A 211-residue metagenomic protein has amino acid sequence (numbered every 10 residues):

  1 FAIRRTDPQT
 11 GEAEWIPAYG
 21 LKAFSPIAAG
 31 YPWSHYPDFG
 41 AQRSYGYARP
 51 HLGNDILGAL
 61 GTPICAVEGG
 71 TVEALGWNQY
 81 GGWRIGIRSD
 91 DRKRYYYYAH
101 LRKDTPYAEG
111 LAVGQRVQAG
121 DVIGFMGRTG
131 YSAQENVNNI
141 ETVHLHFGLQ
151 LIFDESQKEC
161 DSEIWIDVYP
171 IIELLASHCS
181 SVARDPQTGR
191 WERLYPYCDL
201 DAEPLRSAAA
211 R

Functional and structural regions predicted by a protein language model:
F1-W83, A119, I172-R211: Surface-exposed, glycine-biased beta-strand/turn segments
D55-L57, I64-A66, G86-R88, Y95-A99 (+3 more regions): Structural recognition of the beta-strand scaffold that forms the well-ordered cores of secreted hydrolase catalytic
G58-L60, G76, S89-D91, R102 (+2 more regions): Short, flexible loop/turn elements at secondary-structure junctions
I64, P106, E155-Q157: Residue-level signal for secondary-structure boundary sites
A66-G110, Q134-V143: Zn2+-dependent peptidoglycan hydrolase active-site motif and core
Q115-P186: Conserved, short, structured surface segments that act as functional micro-motifs
